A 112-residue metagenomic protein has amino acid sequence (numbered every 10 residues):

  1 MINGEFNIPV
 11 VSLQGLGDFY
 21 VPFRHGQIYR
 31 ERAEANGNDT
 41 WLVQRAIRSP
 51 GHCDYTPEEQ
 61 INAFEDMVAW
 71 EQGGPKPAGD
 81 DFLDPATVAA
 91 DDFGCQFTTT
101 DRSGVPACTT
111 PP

Functional and structural regions predicted by a protein language model:
M1-F6, E34-G37: Surface-exposed acidic, glycine-flexible loop patches that form ligand/cofactor-binding and adhesion interfaces
E5-P9, A46-I47, A86: Acidic/histidine-rich, surface-exposed loop or edge segments in extracytoplasmic proteins
F6, V11-Q14, D18: Short beta-strand/loop motif that positions the catalytic acidic residue of the alpha/beta-hydrolase fold
Y20-H25: Conserved alpha/beta-hydrolase "acid-adjacent" motif
A33-E34, E71: Hydrophobic, Leu/Ile/Phe/Ala-enriched alpha-helical segments that form helix-helix packing faces
E34-H52: Catalytic histidine neighborhood in serine/cysteine hydrolases with alpha/beta-hydrolase-type architecture
R48-P112: Alpha/beta-hydrolase-fold serine-hydrolase catalytic core, especially in secreted/extracellular enzymes
